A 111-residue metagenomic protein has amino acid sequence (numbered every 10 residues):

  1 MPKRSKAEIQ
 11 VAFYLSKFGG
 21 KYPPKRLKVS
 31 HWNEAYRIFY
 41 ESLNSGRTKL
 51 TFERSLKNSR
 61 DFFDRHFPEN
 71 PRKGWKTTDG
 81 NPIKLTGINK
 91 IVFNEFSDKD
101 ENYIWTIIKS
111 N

Functional and structural regions predicted by a protein language model:
M1-N111: Intrinsically disordered, charged low-complexity linkers and terminal tails that flank or connect structured domains
